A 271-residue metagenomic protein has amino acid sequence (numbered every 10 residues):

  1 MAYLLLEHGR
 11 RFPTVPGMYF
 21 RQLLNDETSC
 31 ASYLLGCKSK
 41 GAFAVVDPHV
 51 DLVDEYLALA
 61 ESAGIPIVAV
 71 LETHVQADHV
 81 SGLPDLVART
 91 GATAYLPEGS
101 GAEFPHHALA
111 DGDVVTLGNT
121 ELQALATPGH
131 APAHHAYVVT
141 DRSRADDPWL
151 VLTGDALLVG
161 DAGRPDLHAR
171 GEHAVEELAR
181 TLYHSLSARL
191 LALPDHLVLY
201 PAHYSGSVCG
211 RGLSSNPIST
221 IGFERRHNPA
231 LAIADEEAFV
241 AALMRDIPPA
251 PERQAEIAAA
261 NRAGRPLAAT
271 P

Functional and structural regions predicted by a protein language model:
Y3, E7, P13-T14: Short, positively charged and aromatic/hydrophobic N-terminal segments
F12-P66, Y137-V139, R144-G154, V159-G160: Conserved beta-strand hairpin/beta-sheet module of binuclear metal-dependent hydrolase folds, prominently
L35, D47, H74, L86 (+6 more regions): Divalent metal-coordination and catalytic microenvironments
V45-P48, I67-Q76, Y95-G99, T127-G129 (+3 more regions): Active-site neighborhood of phospho(di)ester-bond hydrolases with catalytic His/Asp-centered motifs
V50-Y95: Active-site metal-binding motif and surrounding structural segment of the metallo-beta-lactamase
L52, V75-V80, G101-F104, P132-A133 (+2 more regions): Active-site environment of divalent metal-dependent phosphoester hydrolases
D113-T116, T120: Hydrophobic, small-residue-rich alpha-helical packing segments that form membrane-like cores
R144-V151, H173, L178-P271: Divalent-metal (often Zn2+) His-rich catalytic cores of metallo-beta-lactamase-fold enzymes
